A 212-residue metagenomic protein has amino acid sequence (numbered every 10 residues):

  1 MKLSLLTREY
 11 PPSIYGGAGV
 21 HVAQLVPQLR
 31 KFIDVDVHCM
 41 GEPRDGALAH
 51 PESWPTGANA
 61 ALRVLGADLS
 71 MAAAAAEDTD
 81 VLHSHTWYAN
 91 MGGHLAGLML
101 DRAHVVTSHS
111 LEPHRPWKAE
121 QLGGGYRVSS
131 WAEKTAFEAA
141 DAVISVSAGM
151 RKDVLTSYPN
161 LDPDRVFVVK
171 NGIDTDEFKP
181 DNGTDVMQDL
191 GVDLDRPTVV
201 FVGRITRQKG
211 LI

Functional and structural regions predicted by a protein language model:
M1-R44: N-terminal subdomain of nucleotide-sugar transferases
S4, D193-K209: Conserved donor-binding/catalytic core segment of Leloir-type glycosyltransferases
G41, G149, G172: Carbohydrate-associated surface elements
P43-A75, K118-G125: A short, charged, and often flexible helix/loop element on the N-terminal side of the glycosyltransferase catalytic
L82-H83, E138-A148, F167: A short beta-strand/loop micro-motif in the catalytic core of glycosyltransferases that engages the nucleotide-sugar
S84-A89, S108: Short His-centered aromatic/hydrophobic patch
R102-V105, P113-T135, K152: Nucleotide-sugar donor phosphate/pyrophosphate-binding loop at the beta->alpha transition of glycosyltransferases
K179-V192: A short helix/loop element that forms part of the nucleotide-sugar donor recognition site in Leloir-type
